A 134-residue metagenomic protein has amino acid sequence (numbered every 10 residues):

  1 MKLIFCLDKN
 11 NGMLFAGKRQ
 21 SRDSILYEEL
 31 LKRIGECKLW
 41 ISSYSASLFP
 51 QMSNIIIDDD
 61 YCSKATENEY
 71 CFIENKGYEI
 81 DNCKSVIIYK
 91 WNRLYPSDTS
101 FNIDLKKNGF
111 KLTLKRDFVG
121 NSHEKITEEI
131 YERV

Functional and structural regions predicted by a protein language model:
M1-V134: Enzymes that bind and transform nitrogen-containing heteroaromatic metabolites
